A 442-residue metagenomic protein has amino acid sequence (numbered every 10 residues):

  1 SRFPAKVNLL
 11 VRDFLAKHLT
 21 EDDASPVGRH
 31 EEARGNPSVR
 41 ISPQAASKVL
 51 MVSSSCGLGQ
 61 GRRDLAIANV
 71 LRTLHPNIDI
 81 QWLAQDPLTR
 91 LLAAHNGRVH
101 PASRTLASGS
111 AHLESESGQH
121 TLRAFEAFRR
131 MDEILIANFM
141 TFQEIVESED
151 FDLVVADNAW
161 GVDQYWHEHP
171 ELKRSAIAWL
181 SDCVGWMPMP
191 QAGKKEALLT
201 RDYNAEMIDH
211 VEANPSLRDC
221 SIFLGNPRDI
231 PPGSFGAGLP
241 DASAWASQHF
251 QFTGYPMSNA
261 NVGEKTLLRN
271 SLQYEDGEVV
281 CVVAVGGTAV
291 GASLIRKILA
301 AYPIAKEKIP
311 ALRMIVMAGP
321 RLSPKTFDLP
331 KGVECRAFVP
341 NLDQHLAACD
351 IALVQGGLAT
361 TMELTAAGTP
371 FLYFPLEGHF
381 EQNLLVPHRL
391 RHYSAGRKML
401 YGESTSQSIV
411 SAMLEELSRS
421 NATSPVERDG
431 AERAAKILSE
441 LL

Functional and structural regions predicted by a protein language model:
S1-E32: Catalytic active-site module of serine/aspartate enzymes centered on a nucleophile-bearing elbow/loop
S53-L65, G291-S293: A short, glycine/small-residue-rich beta-strand->loop->alpha-helix junction that serves as a flexible
L74, I78-R130: Conserved nucleotide-sugar phosphate-binding/catalytic loop shared by glycosyltransferases and other
E116-D163: Conserved nucleotide-sugar donor-binding subdomain of glycosyltransferases
P170-P188: Active-site proximal beta-strand in glycosyltransferases
M187-A289, G319-R321: A nucleotide-sugar donor-handling region in carbohydrate enzymes
T253-I351: Donor-nucleotide binding loops and adjacent catalytic segments primarily of GT-B fold Leloir glycosyltransferases
N341-L385: A donor-sugar binding/catalytic signature common to diverse glycosyltransferases and related nucleotide-sugar
